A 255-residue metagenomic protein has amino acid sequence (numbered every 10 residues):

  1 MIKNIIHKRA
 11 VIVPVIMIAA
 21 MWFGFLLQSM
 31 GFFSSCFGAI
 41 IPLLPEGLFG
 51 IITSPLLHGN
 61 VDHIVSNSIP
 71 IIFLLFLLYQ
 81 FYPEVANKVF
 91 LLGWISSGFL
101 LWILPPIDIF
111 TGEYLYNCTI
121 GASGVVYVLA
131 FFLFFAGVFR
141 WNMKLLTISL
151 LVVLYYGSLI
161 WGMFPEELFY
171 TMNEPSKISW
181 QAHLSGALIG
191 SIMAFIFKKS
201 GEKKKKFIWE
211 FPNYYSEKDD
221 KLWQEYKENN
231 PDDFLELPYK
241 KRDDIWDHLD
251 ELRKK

Functional and structural regions predicted by a protein language model:
M1-I6, M163-K255: C-terminal transmembrane module of polytopic alpha-helical membrane proteins
H7-V89, G98, W102-T119, M172-I178: N-terminal TM1-TM2 helical hairpin plus the immediately adjacent luminal interfacial "cap"
M17-M21, L92-G93, S97, L101 (+4 more regions): Alpha-helical transmembrane segments in multi-pass membrane proteins
G38, D108-C118, A122, R140-S149 (+2 more regions): A cytosolic-side transmembrane-helix exit/cap motif
F49-I51, L101-I109, L133-W141, G157-E166 (+1 more regions): Juxtamembrane membrane-interface segments at transmembrane alpha-helix termini
H58-S66, L115-K144, W180-L188: Membrane-interface loop-to-helix entry segments
N67-Y82, V128-V138, L188-S200: Membrane-interfacial alpha-helical segments at the cytosolic side of multi-pass membrane proteins
F90-S96, L146-Y156: Central hydrophobic cores of alpha-helical transmembrane segments in multi-pass integral membrane proteins
